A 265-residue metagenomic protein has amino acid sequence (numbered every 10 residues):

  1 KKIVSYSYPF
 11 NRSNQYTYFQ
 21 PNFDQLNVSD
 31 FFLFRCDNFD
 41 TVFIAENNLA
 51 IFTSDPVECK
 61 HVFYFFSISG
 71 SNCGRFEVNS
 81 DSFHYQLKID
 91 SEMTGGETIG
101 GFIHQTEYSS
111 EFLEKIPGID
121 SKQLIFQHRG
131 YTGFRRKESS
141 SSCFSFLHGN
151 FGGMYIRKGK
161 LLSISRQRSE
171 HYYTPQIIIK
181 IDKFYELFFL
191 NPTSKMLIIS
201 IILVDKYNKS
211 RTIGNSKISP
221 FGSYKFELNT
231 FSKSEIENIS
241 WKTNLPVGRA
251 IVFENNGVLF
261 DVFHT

Functional and structural regions predicted by a protein language model:
K1-T265: Gly/Pro-rich, tryptophan- and cysteine-flecked surface segments typical of secreted/extracellular proteins
